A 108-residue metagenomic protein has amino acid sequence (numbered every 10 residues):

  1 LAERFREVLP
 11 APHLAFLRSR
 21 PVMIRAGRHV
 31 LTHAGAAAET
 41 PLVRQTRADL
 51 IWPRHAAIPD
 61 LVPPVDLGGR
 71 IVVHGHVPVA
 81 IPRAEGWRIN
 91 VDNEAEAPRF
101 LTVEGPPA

Functional and structural regions predicted by a protein language model:
L1-R99: Acidic, His/Gly-enriched loop-helix segments that form or flank divalent-metal centers in metallo-dependent hydrolases
P98-P107: Short, charged, surface-exposed secondary-structure boundary motifs
